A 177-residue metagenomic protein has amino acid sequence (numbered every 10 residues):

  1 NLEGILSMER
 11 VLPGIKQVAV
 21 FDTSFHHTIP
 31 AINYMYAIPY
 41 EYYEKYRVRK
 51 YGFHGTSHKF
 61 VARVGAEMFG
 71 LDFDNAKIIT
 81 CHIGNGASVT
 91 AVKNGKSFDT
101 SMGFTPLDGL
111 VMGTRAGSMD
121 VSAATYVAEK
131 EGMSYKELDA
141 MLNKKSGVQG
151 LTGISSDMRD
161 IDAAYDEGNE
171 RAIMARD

Functional and structural regions predicted by a protein language model:
N1-V18: Hydrophobic alpha-helical hairpins/lids featuring a short glycine-rich hinge
E3, G52, T56-F60, A87 (+5 more regions): Conserved active-site and cofactor/substrate-binding residues in soluble primary-metabolism enzymes
L12-Q17, M68-L71, E129-Y135: Short helix-capping/linker segments at secondary-structure and domain boundaries
T28-E129: Glycine-rich phosphate-binding loop of actin/hexokinase-like ATP-binding domains
A128-I154: Oxyanion-binding "anion nests"
G147-L151, M158-D177: Adenine-nucleotide phosphate-binding core of ATP-dependent small-molecule kinases
